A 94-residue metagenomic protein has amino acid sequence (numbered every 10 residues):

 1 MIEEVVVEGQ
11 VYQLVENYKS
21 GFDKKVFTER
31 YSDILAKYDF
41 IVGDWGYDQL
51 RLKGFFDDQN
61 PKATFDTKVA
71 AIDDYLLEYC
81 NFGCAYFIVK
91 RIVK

Functional and structural regions predicted by a protein language model:
M1-G46: N-terminal leader/targeting segments and the first structural element of proteins
G9-Y18, N60-A63, Y86, I92-V93: Compositionally biased, intrinsically disordered or flexible polar/acidic segments
Q13, I41-V42, R51-K53, A85-K90: Ordered hydrophobic segments in well-structured contexts
R30-Y31, L35, F40, N60 (+1 more regions): Acidic, Ser/Thr- and Gly-enriched intrinsically disordered low-complexity segments
A36, G43-N60: N-terminal interaction modules that seed assembly of large macromolecular complexes
T64-K94: Helix-rich interaction surfaces within compact, conserved domain-sized segments that mediate assembly or partner
